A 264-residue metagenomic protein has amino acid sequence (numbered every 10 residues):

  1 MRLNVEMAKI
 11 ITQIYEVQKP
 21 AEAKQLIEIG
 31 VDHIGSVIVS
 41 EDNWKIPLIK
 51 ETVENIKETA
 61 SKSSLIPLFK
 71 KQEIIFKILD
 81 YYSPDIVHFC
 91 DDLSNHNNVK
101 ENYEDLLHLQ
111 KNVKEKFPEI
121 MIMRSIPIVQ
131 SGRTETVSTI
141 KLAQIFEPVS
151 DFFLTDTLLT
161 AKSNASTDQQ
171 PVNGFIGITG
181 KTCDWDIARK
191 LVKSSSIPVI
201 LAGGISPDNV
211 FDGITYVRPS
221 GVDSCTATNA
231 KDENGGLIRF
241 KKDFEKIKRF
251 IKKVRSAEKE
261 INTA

Functional and structural regions predicted by a protein language model:
R2-A60: Basic, often amphipathic N-terminal segments
I10-K19, I66-K71, S125-G132, L201-D208: Glycine-rich beta-to-alpha transition loops that act as phosphate-gripper elements at the mouths of alpha/beta enzyme
P20-A23, Q72-I75, L106, P207-F211: Short, well-ordered alpha-helical microsegments
L26, V87, F153, D184 (+4 more regions): Conserved, mostly hydrophobic/aromatic
V31-W44, H88-N98, F152-K162, Y216-I247: Glycine-rich phosphate-binding active-site loops on the catalytic face of alpha/beta enzymes
I38-D42, K57-D80, P84-S196: Conserved anion-binding
L48-I56, N97-V113, A165-N173, C225-A264: C-terminal helical cap(s) of enzyme catalytic domains, especially alpha/beta-barrels
I200-R218, N229-D232: A C-terminal functional module that forms or caps the active site or interfaces directly with catalytic machinery
